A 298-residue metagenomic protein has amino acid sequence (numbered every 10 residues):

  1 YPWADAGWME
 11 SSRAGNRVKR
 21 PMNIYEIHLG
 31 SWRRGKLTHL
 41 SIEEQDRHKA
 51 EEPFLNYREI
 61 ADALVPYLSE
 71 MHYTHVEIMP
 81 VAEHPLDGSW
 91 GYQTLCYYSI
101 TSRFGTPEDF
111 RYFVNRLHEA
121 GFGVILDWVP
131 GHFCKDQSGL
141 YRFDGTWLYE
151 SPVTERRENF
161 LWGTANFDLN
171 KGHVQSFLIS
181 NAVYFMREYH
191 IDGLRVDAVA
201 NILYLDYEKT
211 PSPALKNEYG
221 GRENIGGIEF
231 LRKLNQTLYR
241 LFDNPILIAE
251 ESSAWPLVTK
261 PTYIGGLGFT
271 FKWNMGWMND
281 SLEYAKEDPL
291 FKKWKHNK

Functional and structural regions predicted by a protein language model:
Y1-P21: Basic K/R-rich, polyanion-interacting modules in nucleoproteins and related proteins
W3-A6, G30-G35, G276: Generic structural motif
S12, Q93, S281-A285: Generic hydrophobic, helix-prone segments enriched in Leu/Val/Ile
G15-V18, H28-R222: Substrate-binding/active-site clefts of carbohydrate-active enzymes
H190-D192, Y207-K298: Conserved alpha/beta catalytic core and glycan-binding cleft of carbohydrate-active enzymes
